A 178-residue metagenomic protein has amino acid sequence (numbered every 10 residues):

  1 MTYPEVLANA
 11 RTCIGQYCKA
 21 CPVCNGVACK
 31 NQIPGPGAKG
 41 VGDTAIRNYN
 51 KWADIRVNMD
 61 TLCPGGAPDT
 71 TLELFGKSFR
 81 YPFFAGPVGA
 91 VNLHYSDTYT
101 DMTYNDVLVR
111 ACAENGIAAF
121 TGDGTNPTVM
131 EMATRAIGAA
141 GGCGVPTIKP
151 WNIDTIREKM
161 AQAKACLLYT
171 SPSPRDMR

Functional and structural regions predicted by a protein language model:
T2-F79: An N-cap/entry alpha-helix motif that binds or orients negatively charged groups
F83-G86, A119-T121, G144-P146: Hydrophobic faces of well-ordered beta-strands that scaffold small-molecule active sites in alpha/beta enzyme cores
G89-Y99, I148-W151: Active-site mouth loops of central-metabolism enzymes
T98-D106, I153-E158: Glycine-rich anion/phosphate-binding loops
M102-P127: Well-ordered mid-protein domain cores that form the structural environment of catalytic cofactors
T125-A136, D154-I156: Active-site-adjacent beta->alpha loops and helix N-cap segments on the catalytic face of soluble alpha/beta enzymes
A133-A140, Q162-A165: Acidic (Asp/Glu)-rich catalytic clusters
Y169, P174-R178: Single conserved hydrophobic/aromatic residue that forms the stacking wall/gate of nucleotide- or nucleobase-binding
